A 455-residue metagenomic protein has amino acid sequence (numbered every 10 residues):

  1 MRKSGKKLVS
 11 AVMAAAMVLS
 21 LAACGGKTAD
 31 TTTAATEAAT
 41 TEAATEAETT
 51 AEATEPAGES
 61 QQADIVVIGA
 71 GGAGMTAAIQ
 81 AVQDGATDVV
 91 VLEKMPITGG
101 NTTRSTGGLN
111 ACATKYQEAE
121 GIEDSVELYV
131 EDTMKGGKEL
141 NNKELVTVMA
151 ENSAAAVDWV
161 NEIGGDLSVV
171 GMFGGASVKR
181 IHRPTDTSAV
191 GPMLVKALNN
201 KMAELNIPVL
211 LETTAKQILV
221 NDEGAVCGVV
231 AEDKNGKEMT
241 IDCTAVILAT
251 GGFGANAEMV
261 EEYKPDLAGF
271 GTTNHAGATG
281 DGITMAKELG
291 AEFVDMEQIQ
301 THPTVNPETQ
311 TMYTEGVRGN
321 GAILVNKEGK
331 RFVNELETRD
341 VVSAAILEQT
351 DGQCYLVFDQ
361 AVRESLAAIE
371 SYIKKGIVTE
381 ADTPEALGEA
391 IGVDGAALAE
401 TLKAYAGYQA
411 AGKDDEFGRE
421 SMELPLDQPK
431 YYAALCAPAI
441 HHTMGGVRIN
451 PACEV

Functional and structural regions predicted by a protein language model:
R2-K27: Sec-dependent N-terminal signal peptides of Gram-positive bacterial secreted proteins and lipoproteins
A22-A34, T41: Bacterial lipoprotein signal-peptidase II cleavage site
A57-A73, V90: Beta1/beta-strand and adjacent pyrophosphate-binding region of the FAD-binding site in flavoprotein oxidoreductases
S60, D88, K94-P208, E212-T214 (+3 more regions): Conserved N-terminal/central alpha/beta ligand/cofactor-binding core
D186-T244, I283-L289: Helical element adjacent to the flavin cofactor pocket in flavoenzyme catalytic cores
Q217, A397-V455: A glycine-rich dinucleotide-binding beta-alpha-beta segment and adjacent secondary-structure elements that constitute
K234-K237, I241-N306: Glycine-rich loop(s) and the adjacent beta-strand/alpha-helix scaffold that form part
I283-K287, A291-G395: An anion/pyrophosphate-binding glycine-rich loop and adjacent beta-alpha core in soluble alpha-beta enzymes
